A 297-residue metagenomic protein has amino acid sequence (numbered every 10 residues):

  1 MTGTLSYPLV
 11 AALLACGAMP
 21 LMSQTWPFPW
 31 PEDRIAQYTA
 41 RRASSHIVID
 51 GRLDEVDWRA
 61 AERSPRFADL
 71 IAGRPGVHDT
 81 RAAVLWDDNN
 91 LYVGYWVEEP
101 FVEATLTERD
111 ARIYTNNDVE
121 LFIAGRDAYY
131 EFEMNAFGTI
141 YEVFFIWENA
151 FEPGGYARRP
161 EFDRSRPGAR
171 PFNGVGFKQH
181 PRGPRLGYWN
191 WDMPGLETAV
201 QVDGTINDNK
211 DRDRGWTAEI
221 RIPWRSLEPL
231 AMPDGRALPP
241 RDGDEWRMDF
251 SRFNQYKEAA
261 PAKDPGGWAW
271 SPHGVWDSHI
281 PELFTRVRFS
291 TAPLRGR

Functional and structural regions predicted by a protein language model:
M1-Y7: Positively charged n-region of N-terminal signal peptides that target proteins for export
T2, P20-S23: Position-driven detector of the extreme protein N-terminus
Y7-P20: Bacterial N-terminal signal peptides
S23-R297: Structural preference for beta-rich elements and adjacent junctions enriched in aromatics
